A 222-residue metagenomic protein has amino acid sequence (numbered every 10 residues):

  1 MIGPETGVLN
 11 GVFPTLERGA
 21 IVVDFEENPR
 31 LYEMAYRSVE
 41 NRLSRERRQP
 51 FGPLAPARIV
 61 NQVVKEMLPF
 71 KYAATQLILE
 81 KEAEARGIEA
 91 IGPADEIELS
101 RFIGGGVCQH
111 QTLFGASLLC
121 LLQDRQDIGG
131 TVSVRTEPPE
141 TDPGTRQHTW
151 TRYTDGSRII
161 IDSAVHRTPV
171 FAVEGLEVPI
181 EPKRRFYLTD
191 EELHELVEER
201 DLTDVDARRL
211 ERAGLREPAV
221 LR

Functional and structural regions predicted by a protein language model:
M1-P50: Linear, non-domain "peripheral" regions
M1-R18, F51-R58, F171, E177-H194 (+1 more regions): Long, composition-driven mixed-charge/polar low-complexity segments
P29-I97: Secondary-structure boundary elements
P56, V60, R101-L119: Active-site nucleophilic cysteine motif
H110-D190: Hydrophobic/aromatic-rich core segments of domains that either
L193, T203-A207, E217: Short amphipathic alpha-helical segments that mediate assembly, nucleic-acid/protein binding, or membrane association
L210-R222: Non-Sec secretion/translocation targeting segments of pathogen effectors
